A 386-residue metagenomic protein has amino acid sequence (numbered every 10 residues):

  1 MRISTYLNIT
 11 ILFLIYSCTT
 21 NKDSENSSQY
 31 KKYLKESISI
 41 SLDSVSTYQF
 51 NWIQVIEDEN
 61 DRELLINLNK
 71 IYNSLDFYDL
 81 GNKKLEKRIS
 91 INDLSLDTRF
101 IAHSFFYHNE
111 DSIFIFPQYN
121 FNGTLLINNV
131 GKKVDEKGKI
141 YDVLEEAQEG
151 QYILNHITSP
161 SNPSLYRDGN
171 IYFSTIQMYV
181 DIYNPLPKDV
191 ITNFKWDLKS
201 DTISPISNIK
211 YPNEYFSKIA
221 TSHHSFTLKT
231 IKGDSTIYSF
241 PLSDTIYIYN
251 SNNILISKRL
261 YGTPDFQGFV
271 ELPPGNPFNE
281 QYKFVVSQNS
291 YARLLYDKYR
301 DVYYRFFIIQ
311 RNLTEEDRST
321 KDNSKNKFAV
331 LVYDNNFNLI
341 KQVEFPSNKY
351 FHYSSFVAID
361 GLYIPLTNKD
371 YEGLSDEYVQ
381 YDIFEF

Functional and structural regions predicted by a protein language model:
L34-S39, L85-D93, V134-G150, I203-Y211 (+2 more regions): Beta-propeller fold detector
S41-L75, A292-D297, D301-I309: Beta-strand-rich domains and repeat architectures in extracellular enzymes and scaffolds, especially beta-propellers
Q49-N60, H103-N109, L154-D168, S222-K232 (+2 more regions): Structural signature of eukaryotic scaffold interfaces centered on beta-propeller domains
K84-N120, Y141-L154, N213-F216, F345-F351: Blade-loop segments of beta-propeller domains
S95-R99, G262-P277, N338-I359: Conserved blade-ending motifs and adjacent loop-strand segments that build the rim/top face of beta-propeller domains
N120-N122, I127-D168, S174: Asp-box/WD-like beta-propeller blade repeats and closely related beta-sheet repeat scaffolds
N128-K132, L186-D201, D244, T320-N338 (+1 more regions): Beta-propeller blade signature
V285-V332: Loop/turn-rich, solvent-exposed surfaces of beta-rich toroidal or solenoidal domains
